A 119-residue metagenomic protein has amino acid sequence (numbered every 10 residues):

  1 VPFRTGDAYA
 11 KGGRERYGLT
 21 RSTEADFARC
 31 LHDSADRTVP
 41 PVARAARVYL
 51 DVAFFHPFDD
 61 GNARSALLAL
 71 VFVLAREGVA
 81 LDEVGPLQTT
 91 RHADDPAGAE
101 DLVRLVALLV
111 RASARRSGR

Functional and structural regions predicted by a protein language model:
V1-R119: FIC/Doc superfamily catalytic core
